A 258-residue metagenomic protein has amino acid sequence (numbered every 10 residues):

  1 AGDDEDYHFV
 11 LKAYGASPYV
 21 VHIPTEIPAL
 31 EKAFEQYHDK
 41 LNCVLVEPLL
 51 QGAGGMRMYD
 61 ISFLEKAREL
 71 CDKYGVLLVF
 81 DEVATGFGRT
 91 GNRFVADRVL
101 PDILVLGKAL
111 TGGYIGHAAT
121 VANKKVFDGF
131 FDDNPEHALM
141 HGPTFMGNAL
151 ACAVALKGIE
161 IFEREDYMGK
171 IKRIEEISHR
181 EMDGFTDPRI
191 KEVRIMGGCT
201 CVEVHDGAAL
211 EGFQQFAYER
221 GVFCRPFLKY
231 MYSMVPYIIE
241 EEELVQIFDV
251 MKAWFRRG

Functional and structural regions predicted by a protein language model:
A1-G258: Conserved N-terminal phosphate-binding loop of PLP-dependent enzymes in the Aspartate aminotransferase
